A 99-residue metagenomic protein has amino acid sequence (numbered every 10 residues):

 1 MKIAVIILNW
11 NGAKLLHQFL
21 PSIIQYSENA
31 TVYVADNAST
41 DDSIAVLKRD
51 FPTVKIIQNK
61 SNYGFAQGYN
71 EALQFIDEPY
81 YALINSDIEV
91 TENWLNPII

Functional and structural regions predicted by a protein language model:
K2-A4, T31: Cell-envelope/extracellular polymer assembly enzymes that use nucleotide-activated donors
S22, D36-A45, S61: A conserved acidic beta->alpha catalytic loop
S22-A30: Short, acidic, metal-binding catalytic loop of nucleotide-sugar glycosyltransferases
I23, L47, A72, W94-I99: A short, amphipathic alpha-helix embedded in the catalytic core of nucleotide-handling enzymes
N29-A38, I57-N59: Short beta-strand/loop segment that forms part of the nucleotide-sugar
D42, I88-I99: Acidic donor-binding/catalytic loop of UDP-sugar-dependent glycosyltransferases, especially processive GT2
N59-I76: Glycine-rich, basic loop-to-helix element that forms the pyrophosphate-binding segment of sugar-nucleotide handling
Y81: Short aromatic/hydrophobic "clamp" motif used to bind/position activated sugar donors
